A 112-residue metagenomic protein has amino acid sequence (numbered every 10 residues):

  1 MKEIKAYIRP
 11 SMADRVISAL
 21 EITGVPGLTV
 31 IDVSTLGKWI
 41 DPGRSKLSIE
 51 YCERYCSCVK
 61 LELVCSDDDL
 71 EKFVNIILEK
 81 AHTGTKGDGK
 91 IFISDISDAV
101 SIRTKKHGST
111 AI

Functional and structural regions predicted by a protein language model:
M1-I112: Positively charged, small/polar-rich N-terminal and surface patches that mediate targeting and assembly and bind
